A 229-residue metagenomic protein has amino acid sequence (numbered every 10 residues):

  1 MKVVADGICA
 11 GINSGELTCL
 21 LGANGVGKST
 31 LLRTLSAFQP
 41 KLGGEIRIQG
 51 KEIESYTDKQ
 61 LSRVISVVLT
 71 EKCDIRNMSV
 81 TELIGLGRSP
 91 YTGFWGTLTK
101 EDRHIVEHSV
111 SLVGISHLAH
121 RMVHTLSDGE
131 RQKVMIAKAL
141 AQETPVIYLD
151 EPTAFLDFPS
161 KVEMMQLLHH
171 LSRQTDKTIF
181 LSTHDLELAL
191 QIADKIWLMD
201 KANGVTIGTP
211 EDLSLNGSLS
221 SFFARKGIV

Functional and structural regions predicted by a protein language model:
L21-A23: The feature captures the beta-strand-to-loop junction immediately N-terminal to the Walker
S36: Helix-to-loop junction immediately C-terminal to a conserved catalytic motif
G44-E52, L61: Conserved ABC transporter NBD signature motif
G85, K100-L118: Conserved ABC ATPase "signature" region
M122-L126: Conserved ABC ATPase signature
I147-D150: Catalytic Walker B motif of ABC-type/P-loop ATPase nucleotide-binding domains
